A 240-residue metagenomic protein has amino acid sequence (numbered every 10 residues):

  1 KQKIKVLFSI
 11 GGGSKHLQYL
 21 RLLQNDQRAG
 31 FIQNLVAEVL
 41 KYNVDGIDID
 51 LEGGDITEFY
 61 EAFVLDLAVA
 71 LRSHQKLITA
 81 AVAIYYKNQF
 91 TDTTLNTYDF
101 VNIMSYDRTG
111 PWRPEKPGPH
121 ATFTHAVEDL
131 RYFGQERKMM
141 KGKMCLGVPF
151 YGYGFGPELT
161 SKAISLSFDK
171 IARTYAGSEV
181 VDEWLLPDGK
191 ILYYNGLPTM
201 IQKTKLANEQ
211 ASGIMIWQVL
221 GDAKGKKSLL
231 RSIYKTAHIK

Functional and structural regions predicted by a protein language model:
K1-I56, E61-L77, A83: Substrate-binding cleft and catalytic face of glycoside hydrolase catalytic domains, especially the flexible beta-alpha
F8, I49, V101, L146 (+2 more regions): Conserved, mostly hydrophobic/aromatic
H16-D26, G54-E58, A83-Q89, Y153-F155 (+2 more regions): Acidic-and-aromatic substrate-binding clefts and catalytic sites of carbohydrate-active enzymes
L23-K41, I84-D92, Y194-N208: Short, acidic/polar
Q33, G53-I171: Substrate-binding surface in catalytic domains of secreted glycosidases
D45, D99, S212: Receiver (REC) domain switch/active-site residues of two-component response regulators
D50-L77, T199-I239: Active-site and adjacent substrate-binding regions of carbohydrate-active enzymes
K141-Q210, R231-K240: Glycan-binding loop/region signatures in secreted carbohydrate-active enzymes
